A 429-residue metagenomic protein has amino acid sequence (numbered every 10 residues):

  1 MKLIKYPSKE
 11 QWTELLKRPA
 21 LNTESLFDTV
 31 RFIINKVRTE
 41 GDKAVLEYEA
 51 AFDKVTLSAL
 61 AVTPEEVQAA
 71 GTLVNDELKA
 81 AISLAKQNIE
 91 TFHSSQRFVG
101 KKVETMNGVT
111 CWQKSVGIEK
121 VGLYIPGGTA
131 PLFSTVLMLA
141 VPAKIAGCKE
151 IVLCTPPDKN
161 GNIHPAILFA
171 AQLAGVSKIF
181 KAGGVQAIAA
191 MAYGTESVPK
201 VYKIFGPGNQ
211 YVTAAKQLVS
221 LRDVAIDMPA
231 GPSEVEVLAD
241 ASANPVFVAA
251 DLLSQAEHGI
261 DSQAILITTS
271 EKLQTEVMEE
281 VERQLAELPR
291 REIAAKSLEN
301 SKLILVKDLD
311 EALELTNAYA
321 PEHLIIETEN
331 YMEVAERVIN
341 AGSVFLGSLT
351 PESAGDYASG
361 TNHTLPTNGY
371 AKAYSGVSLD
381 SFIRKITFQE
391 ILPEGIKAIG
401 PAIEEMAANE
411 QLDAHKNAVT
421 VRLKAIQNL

Functional and structural regions predicted by a protein language model:
M1-E119: N-terminal Rossmann-like NAD(P)+-binding subdomain of aldehyde/semialdehyde dehydrogenases
M1-P7, K178-G183, L303-D308: Short acidic-hydrophobic, aromatic-tinged amphipathic segments that line or gate anion-handling sites
F98-V103, A225, S262-I267, E287-S297 (+3 more regions): Flexible, glycine/charged-enriched surface loops at secondary-structure junctions
V103-F169: Conserved small-residue-rich beta-alpha loop and adjacent elements that most often cradle the phosphate/pyrophosphate
G175-Q263: Conserved NAD(P)+-binding/catalytic subdomain of aldehyde/semialdehyde dehydrogenases
H258, L266-A341: A glycine- and small/hydrophobic-rich beta-loop-beta segment that serves as a flexible "lid/hinge" or phosphate-binding
A318-L429: C-terminal core of ALDH-fold dehydrogenases
